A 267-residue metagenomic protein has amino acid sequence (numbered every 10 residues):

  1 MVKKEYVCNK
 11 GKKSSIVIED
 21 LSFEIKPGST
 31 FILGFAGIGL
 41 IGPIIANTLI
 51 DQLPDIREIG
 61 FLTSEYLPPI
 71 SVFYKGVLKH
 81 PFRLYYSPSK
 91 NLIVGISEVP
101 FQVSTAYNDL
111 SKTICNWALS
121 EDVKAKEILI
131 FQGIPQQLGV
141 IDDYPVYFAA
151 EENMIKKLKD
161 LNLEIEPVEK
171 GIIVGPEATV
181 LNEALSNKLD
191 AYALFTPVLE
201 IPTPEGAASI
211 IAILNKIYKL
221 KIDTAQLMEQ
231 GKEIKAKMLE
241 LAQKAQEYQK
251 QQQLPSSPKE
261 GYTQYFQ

Functional and structural regions predicted by a protein language model:
V2-V99: N-terminal short beta-loop-beta anion/metal-coordinating cradle
K4, D190-Q267: Extended, histidine- and acidic-residue-enriched regions that form the cofactor-binding/catalytic faces
L33-G34, G95-I96, I130-Q132, F195-P197: Short beta-strand segments
F35-I41, F101-V103, Q132-Q137, I173-V174 (+1 more regions): Gly/Ser/Thr-rich loops at beta-strand to alpha-helix junctions that form or flank small-molecule/cofactor-binding
N47-D51, K112-T113, S209-A212: Short, solvent-exposed amphipathic alpha-helical segments in soluble enzyme and RNA/protein-processing domains
I56, C115-I128, L185-D190, I217-I222: Secondary-structure boundary elements
Q102-K156: Internal, conserved structured core segments that host functional sites
Q136-I217, Y265: Catalytic cores of processing enzymes, dominated by hydrolases/peptidases, characterized by acidic/His-rich
